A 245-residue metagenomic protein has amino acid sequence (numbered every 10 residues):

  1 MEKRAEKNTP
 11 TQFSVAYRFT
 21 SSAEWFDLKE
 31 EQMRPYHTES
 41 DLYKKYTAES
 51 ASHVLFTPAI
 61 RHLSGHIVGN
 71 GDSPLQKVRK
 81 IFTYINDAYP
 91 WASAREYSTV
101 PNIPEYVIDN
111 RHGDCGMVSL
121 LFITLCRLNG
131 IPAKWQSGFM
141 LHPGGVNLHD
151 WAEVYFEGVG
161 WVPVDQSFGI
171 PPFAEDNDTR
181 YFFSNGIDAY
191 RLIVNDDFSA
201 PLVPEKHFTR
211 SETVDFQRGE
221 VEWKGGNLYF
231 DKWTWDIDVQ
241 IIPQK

Functional and structural regions predicted by a protein language model:
E2-K3, G169: Short, hydrophobic beta-strand segments
R4-E6, R18-E24, E157, D197-S199 (+1 more regions): Generic structural motif
R4-R95, T99-D109: Acidic low-complexity segments
T20-S22, A88-W91, D114-C115, M140-P143 (+1 more regions): Solvent-exposed loop/turn segments at secondary-structure junctions within structured extracellular/periplasmic domains
G65, L125, I241-P243: Bimodal feature
K77-I81, R111-C126: Active-site nucleophilic cysteine motif
M117-H207: Hydrophobic/aromatic-rich core segments of domains that either
G186-K245: Low-complexity, Gly/Ser/Thr/Pro-rich intrinsically disordered linker/tail segments
